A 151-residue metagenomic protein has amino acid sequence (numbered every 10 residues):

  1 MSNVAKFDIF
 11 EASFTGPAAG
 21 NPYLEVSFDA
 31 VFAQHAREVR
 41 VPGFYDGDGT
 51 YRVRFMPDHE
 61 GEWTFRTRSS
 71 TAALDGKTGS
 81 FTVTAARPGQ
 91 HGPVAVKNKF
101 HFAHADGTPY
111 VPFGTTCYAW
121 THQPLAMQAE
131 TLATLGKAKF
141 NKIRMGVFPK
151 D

Functional and structural regions predicted by a protein language model:
M1-N3, C117-Y118: Short, charged N-terminal helix-start/capping segments
S2-A5, P17, P22, A133 (+1 more regions): Substrate-binding clefts and catalytic carboxylate motifs of secreted carbohydrate-active enzymes
S2-I9, S13, A95-H101, A105: Proteins with a high burden of low-complexity, intrinsically disordered sequence enriched in S/T/G/P/A and R, requiring
K6, E11, G16, P22-D29 (+1 more regions): Ligand-binding face of N-terminal immunoglobulin V-set domains in extracellular IgSF glycoproteins
R37-R54, H59-T64, Q90-D151: Active-site-adjacent substrate/metal-binding segments within catalytic domains of carbohydrate-active enzymes
T84-Q90: Extracellular interdomain linker/stem segments of modular secreted and single-pass surface proteins
